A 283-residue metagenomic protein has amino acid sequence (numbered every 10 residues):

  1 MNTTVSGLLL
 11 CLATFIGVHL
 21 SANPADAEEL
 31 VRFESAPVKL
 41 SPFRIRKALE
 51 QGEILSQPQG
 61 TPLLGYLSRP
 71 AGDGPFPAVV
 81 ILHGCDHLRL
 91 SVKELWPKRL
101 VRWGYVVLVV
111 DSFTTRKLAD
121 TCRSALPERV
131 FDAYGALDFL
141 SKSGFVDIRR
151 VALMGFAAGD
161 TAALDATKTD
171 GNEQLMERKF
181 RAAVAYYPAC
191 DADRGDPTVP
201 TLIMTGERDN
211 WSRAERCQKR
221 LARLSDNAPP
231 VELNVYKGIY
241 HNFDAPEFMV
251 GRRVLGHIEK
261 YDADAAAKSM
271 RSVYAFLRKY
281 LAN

Functional and structural regions predicted by a protein language model:
A25-D73: N-terminal cap/lid segment of alpha/beta-hydrolase-fold proteins
G74-F76, I81-A119, N210-A214: Short substrate-entry loop that stabilizes the transition state in hydrolases
R123-G144, D165: Alpha/beta-hydrolase active-site loop
V146-A157: Alpha/beta-hydrolase fold nucleophile elbow
D160-Q174: Short glycine-enriched nucleophile-adjacent loop and the immediately C-terminal alpha-helix near the catalytic center
V199, R213-R223: Short alpha-helix in the alpha/beta-hydrolase fold that links the catalytic acid
I203-T205: Short beta-strand/loop motif that positions the catalytic acidic residue of the alpha/beta-hydrolase fold
P230-N283: C-terminal catalytic histidine-bearing segment of alpha/beta-hydrolase fold enzymes
